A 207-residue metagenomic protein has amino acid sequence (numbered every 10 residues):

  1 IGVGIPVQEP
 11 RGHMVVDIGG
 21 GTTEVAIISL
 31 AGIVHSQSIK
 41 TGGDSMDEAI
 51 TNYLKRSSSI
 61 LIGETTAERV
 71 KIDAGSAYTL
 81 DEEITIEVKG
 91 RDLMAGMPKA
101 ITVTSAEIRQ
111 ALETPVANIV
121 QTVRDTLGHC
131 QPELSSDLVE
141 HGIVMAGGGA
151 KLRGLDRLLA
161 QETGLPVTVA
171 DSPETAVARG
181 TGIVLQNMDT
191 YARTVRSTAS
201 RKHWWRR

Functional and structural regions predicted by a protein language model:
I1, L134-V144, A199-W204: Glycine/charge-rich, flexible interdomain linkers and switch-proximal surface loops that mediate coupling
I1-V16, L185-Q186: Conserved phosphate-binding catalytic cores of ATP/NTP-utilizing and phosphoryl-transfer enzymes
Q8, V15-T22, I28-G32, G42-D44 (+3 more regions): A short acidic Gly-Thr/Ser loop motif
L30-E113, L138: Phosphate-binding glycine-rich/basic clefts of nucleotide- and phosphate-handling proteins, predominantly
G63, E82, I183-R207: Acidic, glycine/GT-rich loop-and beta-edge segments that sit at the periphery of enzyme/chaperone cores
T79, S135-L159: Glycine-rich phosphate-binding loops at beta-strand->alpha-helix junctions
A111-L138, V184-N187: Phosphate/ATP-binding catalytic cores across multiple sugar-kinase/actin-like superfamilies, primarily ASKHA
R157-I183, Y191, T198: Conserved phosphate-binding/catalytic loops in two-lobed NTP-binding clefts
